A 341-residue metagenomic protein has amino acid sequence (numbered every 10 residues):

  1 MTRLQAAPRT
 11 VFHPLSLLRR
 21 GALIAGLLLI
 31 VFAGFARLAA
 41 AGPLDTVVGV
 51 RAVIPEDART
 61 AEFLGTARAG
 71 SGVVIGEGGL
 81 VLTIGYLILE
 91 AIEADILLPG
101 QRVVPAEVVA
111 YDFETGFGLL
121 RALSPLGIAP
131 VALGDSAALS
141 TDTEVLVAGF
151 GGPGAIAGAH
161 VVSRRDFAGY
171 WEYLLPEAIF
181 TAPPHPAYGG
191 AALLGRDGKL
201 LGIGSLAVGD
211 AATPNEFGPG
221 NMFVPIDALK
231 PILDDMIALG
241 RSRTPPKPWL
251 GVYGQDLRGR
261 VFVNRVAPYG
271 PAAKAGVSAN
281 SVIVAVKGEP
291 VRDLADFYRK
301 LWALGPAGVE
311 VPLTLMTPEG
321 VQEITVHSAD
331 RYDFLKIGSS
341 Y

Functional and structural regions predicted by a protein language model:
P55-D57, G76-A155, A178, A187 (+5 more regions): Conserved active-site neighborhood of the chymotrypsin/trypsin-like protease fold
E56-E62, A91-E93, I128, G149-H160 (+3 more regions): Active-site loop architecture of trypsin-fold serine endopeptidases
D57-G65, V109-G116, R164-I179, A212-E216 (+2 more regions): Gly/Ser-enriched beta-turn/beta-hairpin loop segments
A67-A69, H185-G189, Y269-G270: Short, small/polar residue-rich loop motifs at catalytic or cofactor-binding pockets
G78-L82, D197-L201, A272-A295: Conserved PDZ fold ligand-binding element
L87-E90, A285-T314: PDZ domains, with a preference for the canonical peptide-binding region formed by the helix
I128, L200-R258, R299, E310 (+3 more regions): C-terminal cap/linker of serine protease catalytic domains
D135-S136, A191-L193, D197, R265 (+2 more regions): A short glycine-leucine-enriched loop at secondary-structure breakpoints that most characteristically corresponds
